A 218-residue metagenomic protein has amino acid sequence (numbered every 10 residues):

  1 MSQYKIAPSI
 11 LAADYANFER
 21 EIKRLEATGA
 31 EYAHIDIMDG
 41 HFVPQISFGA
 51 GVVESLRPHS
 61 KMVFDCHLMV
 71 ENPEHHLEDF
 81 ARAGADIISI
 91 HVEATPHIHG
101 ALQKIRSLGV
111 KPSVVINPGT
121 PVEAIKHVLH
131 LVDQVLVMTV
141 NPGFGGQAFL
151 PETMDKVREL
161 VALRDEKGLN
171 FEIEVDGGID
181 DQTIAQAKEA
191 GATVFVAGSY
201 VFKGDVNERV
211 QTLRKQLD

Functional and structural regions predicted by a protein language model:
M1-S89, A94-H97, K104, P112 (+7 more regions): Conserved N-terminal beta1-alpha1 strand-loop-helix module at the mouth
S2, V110, L169-F171: A short helix-to-beta-strand connector/capping loop
K5, V115, L136-T139, E174 (+1 more regions): Conserved beta-strand segments that form the floor/walls of ligand-binding pockets within enzyme and binding domains
S60, L108, K167-L169: Helix C-cap/helix->beta junction micro-motif
D86-E93, K188-V196: Short, electropositive alpha-helical surface patch
E93-T95, N117-G119, V140-F144, S199-F202: Short, acidic/turn-prone active-site loops that include or flank metal/cofactor- and phosphate-binding residues
N141, A148-V194, Y200: Active-site/ligand-binding-proximal alpha/beta "capping" segment
